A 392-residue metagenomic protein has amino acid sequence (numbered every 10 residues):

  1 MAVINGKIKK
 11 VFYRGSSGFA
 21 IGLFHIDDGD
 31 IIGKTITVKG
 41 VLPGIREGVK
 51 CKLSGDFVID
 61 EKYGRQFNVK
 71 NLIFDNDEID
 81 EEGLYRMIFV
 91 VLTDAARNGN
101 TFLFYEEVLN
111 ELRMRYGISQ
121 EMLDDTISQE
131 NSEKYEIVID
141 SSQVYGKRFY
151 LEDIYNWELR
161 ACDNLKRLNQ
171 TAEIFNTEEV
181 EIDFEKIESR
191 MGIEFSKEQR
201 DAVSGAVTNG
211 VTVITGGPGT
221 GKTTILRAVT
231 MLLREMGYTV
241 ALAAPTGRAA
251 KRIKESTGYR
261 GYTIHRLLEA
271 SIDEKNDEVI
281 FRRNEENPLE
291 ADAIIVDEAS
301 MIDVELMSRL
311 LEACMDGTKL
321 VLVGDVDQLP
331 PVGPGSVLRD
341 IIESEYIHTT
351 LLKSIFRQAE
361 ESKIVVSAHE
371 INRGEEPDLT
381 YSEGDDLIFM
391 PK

Functional and structural regions predicted by a protein language model:
M1-E178: Accessory, non-ATPase domains that flank or precede helicase/AAA+ motor cores in DNA-metabolism machines
G192-T208: N-terminal pre-P-loop "Q-motif" helix
G210, G237-V240, E290-I294, G317-V321: Loop/turn-to-beta-strand initiation segments
G219: Walker A (P-loop) phosphate-binding loop of P-loop NTPases
K222: Conserved lysine of the Walker
I225, V229: Hydrophobic positions on the alpha1 helix immediately C-terminal to the Walker A/P-loop
T239-A244, R248-E312, L351-I355, I364-V365 (+1 more regions): Conserved P-loop NTPase motor core of helicases/translocases
V326-K392: Conserved helicase motor core of P-loop NTPases
